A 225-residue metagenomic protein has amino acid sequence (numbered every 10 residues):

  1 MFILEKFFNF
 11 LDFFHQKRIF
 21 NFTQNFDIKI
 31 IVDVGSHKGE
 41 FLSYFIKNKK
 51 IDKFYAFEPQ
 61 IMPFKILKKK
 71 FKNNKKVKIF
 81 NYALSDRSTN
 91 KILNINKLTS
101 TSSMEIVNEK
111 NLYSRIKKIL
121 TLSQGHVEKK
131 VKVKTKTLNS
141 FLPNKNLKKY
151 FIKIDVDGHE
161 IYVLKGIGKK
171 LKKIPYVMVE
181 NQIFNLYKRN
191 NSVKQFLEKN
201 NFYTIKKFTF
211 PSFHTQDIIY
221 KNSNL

Functional and structural regions predicted by a protein language model:
M1-L225: Phosphate/nucleotide-binding beta-alpha loop and adjacent structural elements of enzyme active sites
